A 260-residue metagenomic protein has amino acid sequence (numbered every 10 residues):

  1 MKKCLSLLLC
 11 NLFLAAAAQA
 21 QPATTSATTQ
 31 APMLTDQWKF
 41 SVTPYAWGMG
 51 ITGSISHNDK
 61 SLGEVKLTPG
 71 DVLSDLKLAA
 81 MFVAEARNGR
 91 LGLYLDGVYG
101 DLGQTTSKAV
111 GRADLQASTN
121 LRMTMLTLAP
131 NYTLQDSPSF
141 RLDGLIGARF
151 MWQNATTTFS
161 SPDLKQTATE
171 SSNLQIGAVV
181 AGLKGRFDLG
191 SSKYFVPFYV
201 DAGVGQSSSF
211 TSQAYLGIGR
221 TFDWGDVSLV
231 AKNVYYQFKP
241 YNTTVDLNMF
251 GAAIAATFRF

Functional and structural regions predicted by a protein language model:
Q21-D96: Short glycine/proline- and aromatic-enriched beta-strand/turn motifs that initiate or cap beta-hairpins
T28-W38, Q135-L142, L189-Y194, D223-W224: Short loop/turn motifs that connect adjacent beta-strands in outer-membrane beta-barrel proteins
D36-W38, L76-A80, R122-L126, F140 (+4 more regions): Residues that define the transmembrane beta-barrel architecture of outer-membrane proteins
V42-G48, A86, L95-Y99, G144-F150 (+4 more regions): Transmembrane beta-barrel strands of outer-membrane/channel proteins
V42-P44, F82-N88, L128-Y132, I146-A148 (+3 more regions): Residues on the lipid-exposed face of transmembrane beta-strands in outer-membrane beta-barrel proteins
I51-K77, G97-M125, M151-I176, G205 (+2 more regions): Extracellular/periplasm-exposed beta-strand and loop segments of Gram-negative cell-envelope proteins, dominated by
S74, P138, D201-Q213: Solvent-exposed loop/turn segments connecting transmembrane beta-strands in outer-membrane beta-barrel proteins
S209-F210, A214-F260: Predominantly the C-terminal beta-signal and adjacent terminal strand-loop region of outer-membrane beta-barrel
